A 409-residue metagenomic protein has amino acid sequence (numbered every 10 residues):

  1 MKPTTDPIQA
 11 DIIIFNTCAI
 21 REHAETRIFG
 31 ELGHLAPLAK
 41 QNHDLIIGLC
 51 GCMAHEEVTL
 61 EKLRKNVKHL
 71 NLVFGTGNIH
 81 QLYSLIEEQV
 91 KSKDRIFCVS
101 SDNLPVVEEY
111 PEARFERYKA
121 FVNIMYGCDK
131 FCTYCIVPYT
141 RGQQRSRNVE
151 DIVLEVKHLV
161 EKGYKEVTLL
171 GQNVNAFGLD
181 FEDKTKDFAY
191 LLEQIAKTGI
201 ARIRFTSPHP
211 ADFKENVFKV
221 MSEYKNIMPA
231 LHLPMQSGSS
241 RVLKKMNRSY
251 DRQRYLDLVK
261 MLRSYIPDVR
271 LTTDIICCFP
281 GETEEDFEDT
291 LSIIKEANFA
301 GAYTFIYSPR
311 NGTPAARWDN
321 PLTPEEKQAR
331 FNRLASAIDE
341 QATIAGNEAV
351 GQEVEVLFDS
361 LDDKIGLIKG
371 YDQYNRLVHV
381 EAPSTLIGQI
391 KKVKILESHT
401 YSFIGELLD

Functional and structural regions predicted by a protein language model:
M1-F177, N216, M221, L231 (+5 more regions): Proteins enriched for Cys/Gly/acidic motifs involved in redox and nucleic-acid/cofactor modification
D44-L49, E56-T59, E161-E284, K295: Conserved SAM/AdoMet-binding glycine-rich loop
H80, K130, N175, A211 (+3 more regions): Glycine-centered loop/turn positions within well-structured domains that cap or flank conserved ligand/cofactor-binding
F115-Y118, C128-K130, I227, S237 (+5 more regions): Short flexible coil/turn linkers enriched for glycine and charged/polar residues that connect secondary-structure
G178-G199, M246-S249, P309-E340: Radical SAM enzyme [4Fe-4S]-AdoMet core and its adjacent flexible, acidic and glycine-rich loops/tails across
E285-L291: Short, acidic/polar
R317-D409: Terminal RNA-binding accessory module
